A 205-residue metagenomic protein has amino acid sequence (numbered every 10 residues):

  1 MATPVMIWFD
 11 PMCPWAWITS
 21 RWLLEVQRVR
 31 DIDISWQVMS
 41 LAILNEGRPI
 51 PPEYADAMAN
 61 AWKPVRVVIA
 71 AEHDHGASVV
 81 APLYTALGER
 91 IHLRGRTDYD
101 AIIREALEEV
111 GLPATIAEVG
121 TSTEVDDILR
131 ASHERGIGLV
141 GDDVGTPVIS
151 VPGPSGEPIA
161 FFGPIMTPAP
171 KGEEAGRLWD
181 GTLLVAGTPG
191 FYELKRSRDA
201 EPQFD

Functional and structural regions predicted by a protein language model:
M1-M6: Extreme N-terminal starter segment of soluble prokaryotic enzymes
W8, W17-R104, G181-V185, E193 (+1 more regions): Structural alpha/beta surface segment adjacent to cysteine/selenocysteine redox centers across thiol/disulfide enzymes
D10-C13, Y54, M58, V119 (+2 more regions): Charge-dense, low-complexity intrinsically disordered segments
C13-A16, I149: The canonical Cys-X-X-Cys-His
A16-T19, R130-S132: Short amphipathic alpha-helical surface micro-motifs
L24, D98-D205: C-terminal cap of thioredoxin/glutaredoxin-like
